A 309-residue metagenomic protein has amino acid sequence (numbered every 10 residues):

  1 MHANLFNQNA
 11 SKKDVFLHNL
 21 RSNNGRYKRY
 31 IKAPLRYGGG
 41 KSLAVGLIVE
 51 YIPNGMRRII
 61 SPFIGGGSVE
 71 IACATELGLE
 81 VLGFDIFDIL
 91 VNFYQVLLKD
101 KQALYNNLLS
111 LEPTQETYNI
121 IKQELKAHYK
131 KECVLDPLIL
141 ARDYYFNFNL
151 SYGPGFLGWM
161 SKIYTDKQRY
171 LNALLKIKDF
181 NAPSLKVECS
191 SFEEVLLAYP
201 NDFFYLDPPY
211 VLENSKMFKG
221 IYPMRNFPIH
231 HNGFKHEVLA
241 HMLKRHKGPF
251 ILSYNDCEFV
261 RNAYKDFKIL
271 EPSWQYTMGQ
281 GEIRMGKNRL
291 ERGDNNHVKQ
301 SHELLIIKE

Functional and structural regions predicted by a protein language model:
H2-V45, N54, K101-I221, F234-K235 (+1 more regions): SAM-dependent nucleic-acid methyltransferase catalytic core
E50, R57-K126, D166-K167: SAM cofactor-binding core of SAM-dependent methyltransferases, primarily the Rossmann-like beta-alpha-beta module
P62-F63, F84-D85, E188-S190, L206-P208 (+1 more regions): Short His-Asn-centered micro-motif
G65-G66, A173-L174, Y254-E258: Short, polar loop motifs at secondary-structure junctions
S68-A72, L90-N92, G153-F156, L212-S215 (+2 more regions): Short catalytic/ligand-binding loop motif for oxyanion handling, primarily in non-cytosolic enzymes, centered on
C73-E76, F180, L196-Y199, F259-D266: Short loop/helix-cap segments at secondary-structure boundaries that form the rim of catalytic
H230-E309: Long, positively charged, glycine-interspersed low-complexity recognition regions
